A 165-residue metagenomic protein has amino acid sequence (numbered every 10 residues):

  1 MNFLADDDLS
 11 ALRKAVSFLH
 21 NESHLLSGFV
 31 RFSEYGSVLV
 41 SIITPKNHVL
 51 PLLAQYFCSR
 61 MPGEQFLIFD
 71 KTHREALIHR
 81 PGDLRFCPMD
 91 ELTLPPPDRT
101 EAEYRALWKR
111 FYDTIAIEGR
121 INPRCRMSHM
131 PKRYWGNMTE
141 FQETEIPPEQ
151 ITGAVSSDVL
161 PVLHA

Functional and structural regions predicted by a protein language model:
M1-V49, L53-A165: Extended, well-ordered protein cores
